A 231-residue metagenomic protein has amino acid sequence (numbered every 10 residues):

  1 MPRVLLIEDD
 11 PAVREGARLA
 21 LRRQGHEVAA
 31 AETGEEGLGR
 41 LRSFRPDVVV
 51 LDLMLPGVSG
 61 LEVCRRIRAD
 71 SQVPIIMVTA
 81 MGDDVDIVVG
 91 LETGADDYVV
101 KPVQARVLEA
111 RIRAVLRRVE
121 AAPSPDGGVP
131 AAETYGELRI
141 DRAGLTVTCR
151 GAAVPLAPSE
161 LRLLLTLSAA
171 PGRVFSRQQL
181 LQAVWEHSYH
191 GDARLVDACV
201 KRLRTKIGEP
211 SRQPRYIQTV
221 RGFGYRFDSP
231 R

Functional and structural regions predicted by a protein language model:
M1-P123: N-terminal/domain-start alpha-helical segments
P2-R3, A114-V174, Q178: Short, Lys/Arg-enriched segments at the junction into DNA-binding effector domains of transcriptional regulators
Q24, S71, G136, Q213 (+1 more regions): Residue-level signal for beta-strand positions within conserved beta-sheet cores that form or flank
E36, G222-R226: Glycine-rich nucleotide-binding loop
D70, E92-T93, A132, R150 (+1 more regions): ABC ATPase NBD switch/coupling site
D70-Q72, D96, W185-Y189, Y225: A broad detector of the eukaryotic-type serine/threonine protein kinase catalytic domain
T146, G151-Y216, V220-F223: Positively charged, aromatic-enriched patches within helix-turn-helix-type DNA-binding elements, predominantly
D228-R231: Intrinsically disordered, low-complexity protein-interaction/activation regions
